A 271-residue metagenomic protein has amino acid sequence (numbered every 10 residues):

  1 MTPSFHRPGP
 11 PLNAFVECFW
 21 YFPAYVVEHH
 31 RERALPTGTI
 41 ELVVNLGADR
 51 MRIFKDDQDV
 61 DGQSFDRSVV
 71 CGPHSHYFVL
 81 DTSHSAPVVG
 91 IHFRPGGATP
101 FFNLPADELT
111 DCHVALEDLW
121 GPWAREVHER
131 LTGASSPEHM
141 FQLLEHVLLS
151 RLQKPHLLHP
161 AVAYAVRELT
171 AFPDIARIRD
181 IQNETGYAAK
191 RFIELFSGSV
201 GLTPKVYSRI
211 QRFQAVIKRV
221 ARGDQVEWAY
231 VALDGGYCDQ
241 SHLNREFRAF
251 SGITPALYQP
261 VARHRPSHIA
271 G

Functional and structural regions predicted by a protein language model:
M1-D180, E184-A189, L202-T203, K218-R222 (+2 more regions): Alpha-helical bundle regulatory/interaction domains
R177, L195-F196: Extended amphipathic alpha-helical scaffolding segments in membrane-proximal extra-membrane regions of membrane
F192, S199, V216: DNA major-groove recognition helices of helix-turn-helix
F196, P204, S208, E246-F247 (+1 more regions): DNA major-groove recognition helix of helix-turn-helix
R248, I253: Functionally critical mobile loop/hinge segments
